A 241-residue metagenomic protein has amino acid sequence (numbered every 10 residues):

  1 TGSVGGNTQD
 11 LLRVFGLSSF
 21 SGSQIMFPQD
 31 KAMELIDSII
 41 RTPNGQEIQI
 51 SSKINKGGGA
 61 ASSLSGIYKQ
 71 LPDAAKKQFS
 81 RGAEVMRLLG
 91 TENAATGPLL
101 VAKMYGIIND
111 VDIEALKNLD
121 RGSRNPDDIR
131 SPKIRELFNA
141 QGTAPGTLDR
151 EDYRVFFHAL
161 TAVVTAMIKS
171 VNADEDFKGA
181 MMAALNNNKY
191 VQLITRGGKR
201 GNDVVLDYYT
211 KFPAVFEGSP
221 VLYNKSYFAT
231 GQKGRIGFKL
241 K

Functional and structural regions predicted by a protein language model:
T1-K241: Short, positively charged
